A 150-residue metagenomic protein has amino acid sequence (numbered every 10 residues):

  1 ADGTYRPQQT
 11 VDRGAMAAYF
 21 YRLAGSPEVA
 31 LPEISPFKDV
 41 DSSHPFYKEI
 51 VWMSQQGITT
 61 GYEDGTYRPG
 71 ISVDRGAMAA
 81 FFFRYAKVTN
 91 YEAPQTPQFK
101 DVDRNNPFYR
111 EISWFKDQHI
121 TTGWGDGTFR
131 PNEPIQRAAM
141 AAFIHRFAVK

Functional and structural regions predicted by a protein language model:
A1-G14, R22-K48, T60-G76, R84-E111 (+2 more regions): Feature responds to low-complexity, polar/acidic, surface-exposed segments characteristic of secreted/exported proteins
G57, H119: Phosphate/pyrophosphate-binding loop motifs in nucleotide- or prenyl diphosphate-using proteins
